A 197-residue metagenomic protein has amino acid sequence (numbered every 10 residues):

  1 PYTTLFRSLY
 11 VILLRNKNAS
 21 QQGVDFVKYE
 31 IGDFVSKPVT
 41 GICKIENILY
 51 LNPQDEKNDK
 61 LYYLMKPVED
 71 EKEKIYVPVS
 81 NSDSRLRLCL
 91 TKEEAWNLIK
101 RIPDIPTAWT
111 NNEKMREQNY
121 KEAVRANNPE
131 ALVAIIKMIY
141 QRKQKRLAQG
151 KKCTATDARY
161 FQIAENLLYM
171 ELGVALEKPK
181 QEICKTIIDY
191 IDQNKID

Functional and structural regions predicted by a protein language model:
P1-L5: Short, small-residue-biased leader/transition segments that mark boundaries at the very start of proteins
R7-G23: Short, positively charged and aromatic/hydrophobic N-terminal segments
G41-L51: Short beta-strand-centered aromatic/proline hotspots
N52-Y62: Short, solvent-exposed secondary-structure boundary/capping segments
L64-K66, D70-S80: A short macromolecule-binding patch
S80-D197: Charge/polar-rich, low-complexity and marginally structured segments
